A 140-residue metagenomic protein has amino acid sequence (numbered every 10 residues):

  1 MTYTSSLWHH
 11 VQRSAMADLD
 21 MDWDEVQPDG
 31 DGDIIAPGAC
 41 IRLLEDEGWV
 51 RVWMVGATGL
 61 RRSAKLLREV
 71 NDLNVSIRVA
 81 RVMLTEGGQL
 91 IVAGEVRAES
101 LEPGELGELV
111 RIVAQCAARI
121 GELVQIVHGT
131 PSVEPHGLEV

Functional and structural regions predicted by a protein language model:
M1-G38, V82-T85: Charge-rich, low-complexity N-terminal segments
Y3-L7, V11, R62-L66, E105-I112 (+1 more regions): Short amphipathic alpha-helical segments
D33-P37, I41-V55: Short, well-structured hydrophobic secondary-structure segments
R51-A93: Short, internal acidic amphipathic alpha-helical interface segments that mediate docking to partner proteins
E69-I77, A98-G129: Ampiphathic alpha-helical segments that act as solvent-exposed interaction surfaces
T85-I112, L138-V140: A broadly tuned preference for mixed-charge, low-complexity surface segments
V124-V140: Short, highly charged C-terminal tails/helix-capping segments
